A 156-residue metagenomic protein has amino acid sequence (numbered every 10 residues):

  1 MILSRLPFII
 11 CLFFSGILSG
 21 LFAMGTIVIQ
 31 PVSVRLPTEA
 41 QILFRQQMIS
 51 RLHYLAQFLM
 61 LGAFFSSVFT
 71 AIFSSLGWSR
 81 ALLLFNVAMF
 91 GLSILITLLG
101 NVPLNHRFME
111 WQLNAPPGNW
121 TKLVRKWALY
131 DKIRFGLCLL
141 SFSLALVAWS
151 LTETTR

Functional and structural regions predicted by a protein language model:
I2-G16, I72, L76-G91: Interfacial segments of alpha-helical transmembrane regions
S4-C11, S15-G62, M109-R125: Interfacial loop at the N-terminal end of multi-pass membrane proteins
G16, V68, G91, S143-L146: Hydrophobic residues within the alpha-helical transmembrane core of Major Facilitator Superfamily
L59-T70, F135-S143: Core segments of transmembrane alpha-helices that mediate helix-helix packing or line hydrophobic substrate/ligand
G91-L99: Mid-bilayer segments of alpha-helical transmembrane spans in multi-pass integral membrane proteins that mediate
G100-W111: A cytosolic-side transmembrane-helix exit/cap motif
V147-R156: Juxtamembrane boundary at the C-terminal end of a transmembrane helix
